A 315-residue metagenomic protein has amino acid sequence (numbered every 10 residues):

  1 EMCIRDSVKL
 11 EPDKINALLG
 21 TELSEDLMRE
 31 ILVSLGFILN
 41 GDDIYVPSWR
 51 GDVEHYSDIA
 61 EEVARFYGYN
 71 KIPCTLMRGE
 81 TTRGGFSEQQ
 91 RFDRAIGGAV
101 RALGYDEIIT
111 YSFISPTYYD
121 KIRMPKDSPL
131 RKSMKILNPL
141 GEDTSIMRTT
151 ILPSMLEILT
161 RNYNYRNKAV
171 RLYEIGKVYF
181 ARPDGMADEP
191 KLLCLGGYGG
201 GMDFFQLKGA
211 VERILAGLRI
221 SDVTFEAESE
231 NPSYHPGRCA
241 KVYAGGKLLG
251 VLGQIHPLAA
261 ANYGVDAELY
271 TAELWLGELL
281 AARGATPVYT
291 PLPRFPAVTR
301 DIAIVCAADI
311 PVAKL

Functional and structural regions predicted by a protein language model:
E1, R5-L315: Extended beta-strand-rich architecture
